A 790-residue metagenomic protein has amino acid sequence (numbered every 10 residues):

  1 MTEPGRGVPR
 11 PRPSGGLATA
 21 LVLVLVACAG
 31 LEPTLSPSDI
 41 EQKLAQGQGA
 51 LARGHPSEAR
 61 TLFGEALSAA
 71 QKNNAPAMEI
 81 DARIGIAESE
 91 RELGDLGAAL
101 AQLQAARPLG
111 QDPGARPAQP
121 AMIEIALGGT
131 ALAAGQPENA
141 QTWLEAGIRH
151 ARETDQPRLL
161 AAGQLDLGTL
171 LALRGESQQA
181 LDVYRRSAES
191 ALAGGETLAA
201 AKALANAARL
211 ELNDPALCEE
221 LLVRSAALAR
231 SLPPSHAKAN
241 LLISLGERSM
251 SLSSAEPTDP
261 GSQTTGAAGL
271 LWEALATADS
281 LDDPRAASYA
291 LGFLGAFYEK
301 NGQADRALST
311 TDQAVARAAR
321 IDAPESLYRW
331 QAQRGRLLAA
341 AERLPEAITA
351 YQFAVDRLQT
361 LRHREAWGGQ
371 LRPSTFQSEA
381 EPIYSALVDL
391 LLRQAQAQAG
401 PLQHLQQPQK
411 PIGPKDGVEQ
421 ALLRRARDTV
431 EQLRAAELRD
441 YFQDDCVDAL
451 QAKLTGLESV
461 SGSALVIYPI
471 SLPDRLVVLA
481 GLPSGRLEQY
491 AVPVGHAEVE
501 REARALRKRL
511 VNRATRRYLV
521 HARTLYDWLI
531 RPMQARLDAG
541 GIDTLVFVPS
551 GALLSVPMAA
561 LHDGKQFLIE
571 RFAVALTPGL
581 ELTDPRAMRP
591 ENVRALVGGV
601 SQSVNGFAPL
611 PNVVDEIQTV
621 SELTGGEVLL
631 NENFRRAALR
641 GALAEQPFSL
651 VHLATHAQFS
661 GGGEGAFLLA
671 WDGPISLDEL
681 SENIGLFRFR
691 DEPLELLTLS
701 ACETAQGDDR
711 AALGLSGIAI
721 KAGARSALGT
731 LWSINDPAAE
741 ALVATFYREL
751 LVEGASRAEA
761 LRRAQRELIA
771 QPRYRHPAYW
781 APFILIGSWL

Functional and structural regions predicted by a protein language model:
A29-E32: Bacterial signal peptide processing site
T34-L35, N74, A115, D155 (+5 more regions): Structural signature of alpha-solenoid helical repeat scaffolds
E41-E65: Alpha-helical segment of the N-proximal tetratricopeptide repeat
L44-A52, D81-E92, Q119-A133, R158-L173 (+6 more regions): Conserved alpha-helical positions within TPR/SEL1-like repeat arrays
D95-A101, E138-A146, E176-R186, D214-L221 (+2 more regions): Structural signature of tandem alpha-helical TPR/SEL1-like repeats, specifically the intra-repeat loop/turn
E189, N206-A207, L212-R523, D527 (+3 more regions): Alpha-helical solenoid repeat scaffolds used for protein-protein interaction
D445, Q451-L510, R517-L790: Catalytic cores of enzymes
